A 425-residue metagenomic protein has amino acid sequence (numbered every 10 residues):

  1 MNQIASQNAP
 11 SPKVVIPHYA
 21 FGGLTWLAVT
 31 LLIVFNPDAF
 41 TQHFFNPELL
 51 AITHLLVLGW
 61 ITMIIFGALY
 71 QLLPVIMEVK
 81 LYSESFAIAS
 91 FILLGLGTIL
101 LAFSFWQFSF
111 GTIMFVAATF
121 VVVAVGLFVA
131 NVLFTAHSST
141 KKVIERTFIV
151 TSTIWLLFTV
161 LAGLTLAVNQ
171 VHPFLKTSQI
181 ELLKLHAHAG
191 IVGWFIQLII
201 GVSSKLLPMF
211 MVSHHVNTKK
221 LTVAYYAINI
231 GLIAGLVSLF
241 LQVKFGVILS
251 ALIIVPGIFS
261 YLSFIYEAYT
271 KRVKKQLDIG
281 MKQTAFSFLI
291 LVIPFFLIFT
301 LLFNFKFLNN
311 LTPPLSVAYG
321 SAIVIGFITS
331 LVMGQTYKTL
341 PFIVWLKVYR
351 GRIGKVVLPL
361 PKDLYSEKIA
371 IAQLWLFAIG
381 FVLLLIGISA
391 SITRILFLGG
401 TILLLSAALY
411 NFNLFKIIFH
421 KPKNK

Functional and structural regions predicted by a protein language model:
M1-K425: Hydrophobic alpha-helical transmembrane segments of multi-pass integral membrane proteins
